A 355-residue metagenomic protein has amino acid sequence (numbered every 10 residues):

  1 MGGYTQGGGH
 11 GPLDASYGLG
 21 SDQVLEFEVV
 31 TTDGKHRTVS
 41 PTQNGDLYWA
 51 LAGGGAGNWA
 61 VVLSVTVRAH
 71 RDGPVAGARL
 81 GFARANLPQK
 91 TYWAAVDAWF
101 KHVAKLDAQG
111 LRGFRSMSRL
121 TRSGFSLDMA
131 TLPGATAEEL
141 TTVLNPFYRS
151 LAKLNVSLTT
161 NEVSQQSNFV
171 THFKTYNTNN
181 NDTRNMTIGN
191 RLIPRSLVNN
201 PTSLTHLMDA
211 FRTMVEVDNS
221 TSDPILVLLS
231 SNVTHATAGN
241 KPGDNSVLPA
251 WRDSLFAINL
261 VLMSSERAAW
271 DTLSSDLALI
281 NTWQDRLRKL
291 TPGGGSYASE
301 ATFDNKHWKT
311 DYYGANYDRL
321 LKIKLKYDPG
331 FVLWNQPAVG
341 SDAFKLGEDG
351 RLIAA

Functional and structural regions predicted by a protein language model:
M1-A355: Soluble FAD-dependent oxygen oxidases
